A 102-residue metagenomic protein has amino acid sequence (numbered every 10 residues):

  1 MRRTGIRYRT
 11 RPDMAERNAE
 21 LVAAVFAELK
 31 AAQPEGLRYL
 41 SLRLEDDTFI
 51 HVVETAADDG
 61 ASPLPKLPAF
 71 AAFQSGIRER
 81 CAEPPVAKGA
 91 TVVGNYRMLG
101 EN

Functional and structural regions predicted by a protein language model:
R2-R9, I50: Active-site-flanking beta-strand signature of metal-NTP-handling nucleotidyl enzymes and homologous cyclase-like
R3, R38-Y39: Short hydrophobic/aromatic beta-strand element in the GNAT-like acyltransferase core that lines or flanks the acyl-donor
R9-E20: Short, surface-exposed ligand-recognition loops at beta-strand->loop->(often short) alpha-helix junctions that present
T10-P12, T55-A57, G94: Non-catalytic surface loops within mature trypsin-like serine protease
A24, E28-R38, E54-G89: An amphipathic, aromatic/His-enriched active-site/gating alpha helix that lines ligand/cofactor pockets
S41-D46: A short beta-turn/loop motif at secondary-structure boundaries
T48-I50, G60, R97: Short catalytic/ligand-binding loop motif for oxyanion handling, primarily in non-cytosolic enzymes, centered on
G89-N102: Short, low-order "capping/linker" segments at domain edges
